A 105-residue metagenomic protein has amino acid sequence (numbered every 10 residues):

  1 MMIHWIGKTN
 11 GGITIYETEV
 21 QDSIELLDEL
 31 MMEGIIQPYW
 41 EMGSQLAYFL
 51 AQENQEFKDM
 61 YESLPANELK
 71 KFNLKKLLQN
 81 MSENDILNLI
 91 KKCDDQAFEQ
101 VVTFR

Functional and structural regions predicted by a protein language model:
M1-R105: Acidic (Asp/Glu-rich) sequence patches and key acidic residues that form negatively charged surfaces used
